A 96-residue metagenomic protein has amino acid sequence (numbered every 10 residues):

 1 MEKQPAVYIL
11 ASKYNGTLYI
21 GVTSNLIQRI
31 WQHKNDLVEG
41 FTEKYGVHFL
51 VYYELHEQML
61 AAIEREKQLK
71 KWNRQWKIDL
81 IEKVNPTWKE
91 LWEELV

Functional and structural regions predicted by a protein language model:
M1-E39, E43-L55, L60-K67, L80 (+2 more regions): GIY-YIG nuclease catalytic motif and its immediate N-terminal context
W72-N73: A common structural junction motif
